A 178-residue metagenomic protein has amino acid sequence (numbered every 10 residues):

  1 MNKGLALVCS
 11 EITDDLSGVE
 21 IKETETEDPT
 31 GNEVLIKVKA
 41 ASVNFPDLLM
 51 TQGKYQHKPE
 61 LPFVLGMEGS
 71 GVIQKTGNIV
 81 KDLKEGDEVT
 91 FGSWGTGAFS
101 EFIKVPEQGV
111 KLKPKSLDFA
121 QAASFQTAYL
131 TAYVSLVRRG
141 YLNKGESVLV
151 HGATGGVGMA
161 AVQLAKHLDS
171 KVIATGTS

Functional and structural regions predicted by a protein language model:
E25-S42, K54-G97, G176: Glycine-rich beta-strand-centered segment in the early N-terminal region that forms part of a ligand/cofactor-binding
P46-Q52: Cytochrome P450 core scaffold surrounding the K-helix E-X-X-R motif and the conserved "meander" helix-loop region
L49, F91-G152: NAD(P)H dinucleotide-binding glycine-rich loop of Rossmann-like/cofactor-binding domains, especially the beta1-alpha1
G152-A153, T177: NAD(P)H cofactor-binding loop motif with strongest signal on the N-terminal glycine-rich segment
T154, V162: N-terminal Rossmann NAD(P)H-binding glycine-rich loop of SDR-like oxidoreductase domains
M159: Residues forming the Rossmann-fold NAD(P)(H) cofactor-binding site
L168-V172: Short beta-strand/loop segments at the ligand-binding rim of alpha/beta enzyme cores
